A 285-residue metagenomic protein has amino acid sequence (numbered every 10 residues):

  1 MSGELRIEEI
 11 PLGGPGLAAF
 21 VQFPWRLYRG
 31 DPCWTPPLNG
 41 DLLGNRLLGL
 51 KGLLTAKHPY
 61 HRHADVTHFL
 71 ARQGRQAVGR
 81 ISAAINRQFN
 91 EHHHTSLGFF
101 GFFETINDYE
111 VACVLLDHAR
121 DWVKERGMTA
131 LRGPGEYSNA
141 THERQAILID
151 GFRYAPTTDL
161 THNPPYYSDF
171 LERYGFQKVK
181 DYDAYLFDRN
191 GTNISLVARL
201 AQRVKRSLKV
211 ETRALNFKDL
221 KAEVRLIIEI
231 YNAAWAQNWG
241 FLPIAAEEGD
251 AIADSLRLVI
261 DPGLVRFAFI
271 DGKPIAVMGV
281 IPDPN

Functional and structural regions predicted by a protein language model:
M1-N39: Generic start-of-chain signal for non-secretory N-termini
E4-L5, T161-G240: Acyltransferase donor/substrate-recognition loop-hinge adjacent to the catalytic core
G16-L17, G30, W34-G40, T55 (+9 more regions): Catalytic cores of nucleotide-enabled group-transfer and carboxylate-activating enzymes in metabolic and assembly-line
W25-Q73, I81-E91, A222-N285: A conserved beta-strand-loop-helix scaffold within acyl/acetyltransferase catalytic domains
T67, A140-G191, L256, G263-R266 (+2 more regions): Active-site/acyl-donor-binding loops of N-acyltransferases
G74, A84-Q88, F103-T105, E136-S138 (+2 more regions): An acidic- and aromatic-residue-enriched active-site/binding cleft used to recognize and process polar
N90-G175, K180: Acyl-donor binding region in acyl/amide transferases
